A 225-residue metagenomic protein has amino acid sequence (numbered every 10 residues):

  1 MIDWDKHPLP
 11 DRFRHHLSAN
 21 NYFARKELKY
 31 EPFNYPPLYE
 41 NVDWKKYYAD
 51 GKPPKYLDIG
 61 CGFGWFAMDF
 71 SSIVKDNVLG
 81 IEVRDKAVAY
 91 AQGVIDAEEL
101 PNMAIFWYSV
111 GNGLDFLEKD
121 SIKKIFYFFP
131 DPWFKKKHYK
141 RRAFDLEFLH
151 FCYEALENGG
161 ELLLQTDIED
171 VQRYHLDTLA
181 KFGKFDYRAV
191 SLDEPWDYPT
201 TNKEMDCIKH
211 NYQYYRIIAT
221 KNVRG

Functional and structural regions predicted by a protein language model:
M1-K55, W65-S72: S-adenosyl-L-methionine
G60-G64: Class I SAM-dependent methyltransferase "Motif I" SAM/SAH-binding loop
R84: Conserved SAM/SAH-binding beta-strand->alpha-helix loop
A91: Conserved SAM-binding loop
I95-E118: S-adenosyl-L-methionine
F144-N158: A short glycine-rich, Lys/Arg-flanked "PGG" loop and its adjoining helix->strand segment in the class I
G159-T166: Conserved beta-strand signature within the Rossmann-like core of class I S-adenosyl-L-methionine
D177, F182-G225: Class I S-adenosyl-L-methionine
